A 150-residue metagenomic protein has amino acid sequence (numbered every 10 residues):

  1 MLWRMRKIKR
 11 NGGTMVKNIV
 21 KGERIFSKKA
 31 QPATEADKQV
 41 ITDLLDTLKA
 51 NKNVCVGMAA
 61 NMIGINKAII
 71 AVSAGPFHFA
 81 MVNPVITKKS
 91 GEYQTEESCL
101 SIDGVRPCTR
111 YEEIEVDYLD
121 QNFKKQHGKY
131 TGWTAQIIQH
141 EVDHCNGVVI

Functional and structural regions predicted by a protein language model:
L2-I150: Positively charged
